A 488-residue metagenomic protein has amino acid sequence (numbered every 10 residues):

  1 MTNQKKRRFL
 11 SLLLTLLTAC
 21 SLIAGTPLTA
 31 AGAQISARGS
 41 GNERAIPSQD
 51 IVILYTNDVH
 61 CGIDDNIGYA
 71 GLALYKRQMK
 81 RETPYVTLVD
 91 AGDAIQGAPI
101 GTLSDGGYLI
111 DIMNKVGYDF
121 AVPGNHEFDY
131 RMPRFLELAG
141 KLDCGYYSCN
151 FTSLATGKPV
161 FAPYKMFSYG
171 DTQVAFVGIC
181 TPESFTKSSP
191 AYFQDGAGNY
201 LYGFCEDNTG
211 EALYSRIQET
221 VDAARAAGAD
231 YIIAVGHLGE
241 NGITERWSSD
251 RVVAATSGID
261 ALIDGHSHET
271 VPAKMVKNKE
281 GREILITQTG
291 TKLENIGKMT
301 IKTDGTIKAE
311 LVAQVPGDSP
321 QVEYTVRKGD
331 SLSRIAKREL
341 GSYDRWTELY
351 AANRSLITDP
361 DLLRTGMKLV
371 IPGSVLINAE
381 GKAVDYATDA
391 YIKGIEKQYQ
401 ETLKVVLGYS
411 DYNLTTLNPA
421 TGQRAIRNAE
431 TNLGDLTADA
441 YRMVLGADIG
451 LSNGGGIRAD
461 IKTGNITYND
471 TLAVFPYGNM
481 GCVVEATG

Functional and structural regions predicted by a protein language model:
N3-R7, S11, L22, A31-I51 (+4 more regions): Non-catalytic terminal accessory segments
L13-G25: Bacterial N-terminal signal peptides
G32-P320, I426-A429, L433-A440, G450 (+2 more regions): Acidic, metal/ion-coordinating pockets
T303, V370-S374: Short beta-strand-to-coil "C-cap" segments at the C-terminal boundary of structured domains/repeats, marking
S319-Y343, M367: Primarily a LysM-type cell-wall glycan-binding module
R354-T358: Short alpha-helix capping/helix-loop boundary micro-motifs
